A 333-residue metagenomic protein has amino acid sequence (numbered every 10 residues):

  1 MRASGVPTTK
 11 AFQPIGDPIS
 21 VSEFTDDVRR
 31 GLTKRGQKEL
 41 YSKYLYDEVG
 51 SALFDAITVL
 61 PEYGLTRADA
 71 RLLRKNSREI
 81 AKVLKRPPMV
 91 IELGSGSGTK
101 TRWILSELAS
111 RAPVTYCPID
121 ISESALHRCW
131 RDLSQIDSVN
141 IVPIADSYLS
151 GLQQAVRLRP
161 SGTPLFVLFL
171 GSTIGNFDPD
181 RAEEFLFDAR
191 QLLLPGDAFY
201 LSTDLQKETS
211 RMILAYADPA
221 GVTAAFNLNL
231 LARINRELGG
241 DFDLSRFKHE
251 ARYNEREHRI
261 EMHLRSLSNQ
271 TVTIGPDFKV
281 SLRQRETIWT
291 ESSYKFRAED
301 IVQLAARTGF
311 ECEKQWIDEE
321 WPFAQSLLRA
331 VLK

Functional and structural regions predicted by a protein language model:
R2-Y44, S51: N-terminal auxiliary segments of SAM/dcSAM-dependent transferases
Q37-P87: Class I SAM-dependent methyltransferase Rossmann-like catalytic core, especially the SAM/SAH-binding loop
P87-G96: Conserved class I S-adenosyl-L-methionine
S97-R111: Conserved SAM-binding loop of SAM-dependent methyltransferases across substrates and taxa, primarily the Class I
I119-S124: Conserved SAM/SAH-binding beta-strand->alpha-helix loop
E183-P195: A short glycine-rich, Lys/Arg-flanked "PGG" loop and its adjoining helix->strand segment in the class I
L192-Q206: Conserved beta-strand signature within the Rossmann-like core of class I S-adenosyl-L-methionine
M212-Y294, A298-T308: Substrate-binding/catalytic lobe of Class I Rossmann-like enzymes that use SAM or dcSAM, i.e., the mid-to-C-terminal
